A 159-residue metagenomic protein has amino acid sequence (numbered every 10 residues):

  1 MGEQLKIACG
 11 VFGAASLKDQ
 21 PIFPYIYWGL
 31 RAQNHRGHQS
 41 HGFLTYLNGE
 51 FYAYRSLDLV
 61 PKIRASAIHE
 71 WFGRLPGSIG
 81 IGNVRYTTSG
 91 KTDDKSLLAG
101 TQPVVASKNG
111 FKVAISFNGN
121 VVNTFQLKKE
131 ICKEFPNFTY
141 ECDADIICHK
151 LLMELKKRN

Functional and structural regions predicted by a protein language model:
M1-N159: Conserved short alpha-helical segments that host acidic/polar catalytic motifs at enzyme active sites
